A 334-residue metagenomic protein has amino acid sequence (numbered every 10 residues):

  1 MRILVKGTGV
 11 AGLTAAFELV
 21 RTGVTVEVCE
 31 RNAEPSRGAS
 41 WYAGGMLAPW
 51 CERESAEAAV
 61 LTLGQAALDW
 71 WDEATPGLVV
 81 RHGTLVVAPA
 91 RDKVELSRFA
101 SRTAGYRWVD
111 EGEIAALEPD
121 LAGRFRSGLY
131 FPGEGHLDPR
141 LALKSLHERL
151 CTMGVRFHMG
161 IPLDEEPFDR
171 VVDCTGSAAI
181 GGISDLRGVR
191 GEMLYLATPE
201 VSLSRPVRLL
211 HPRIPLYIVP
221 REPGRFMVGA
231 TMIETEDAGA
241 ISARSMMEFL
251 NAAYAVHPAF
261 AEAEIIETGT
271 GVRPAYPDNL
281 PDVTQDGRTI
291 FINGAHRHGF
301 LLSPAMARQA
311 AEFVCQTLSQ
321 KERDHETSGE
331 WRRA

Functional and structural regions predicted by a protein language model:
R2-E27: N-terminal Rossmann-like FAD-binding beta1-loop-alpha1 element of flavoenzymes
F17-R21, L47, L78-V79, S177-G287: Active-site substrate-recognition segment that forms the wall of the catalytic cavity or substrate channel
V20-S40: Glycine-rich FAD pyrophosphate-binding loop
G44-L117: Dinucleotide-binding Rossmann-like beta1-alpha1 core, especially the glycine-rich loop that anchors the ADP
S55-Q65, V87-V94, L129-S145, A240-R244 (+1 more regions): Short beta-strand to alpha-helix junction loop
L129-E166, R170, C174: Helical element adjacent to the flavin cofactor pocket in flavoenzyme catalytic cores
A263-A334: C-terminal catalytic lobe of FAD-dependent flavoproteins
